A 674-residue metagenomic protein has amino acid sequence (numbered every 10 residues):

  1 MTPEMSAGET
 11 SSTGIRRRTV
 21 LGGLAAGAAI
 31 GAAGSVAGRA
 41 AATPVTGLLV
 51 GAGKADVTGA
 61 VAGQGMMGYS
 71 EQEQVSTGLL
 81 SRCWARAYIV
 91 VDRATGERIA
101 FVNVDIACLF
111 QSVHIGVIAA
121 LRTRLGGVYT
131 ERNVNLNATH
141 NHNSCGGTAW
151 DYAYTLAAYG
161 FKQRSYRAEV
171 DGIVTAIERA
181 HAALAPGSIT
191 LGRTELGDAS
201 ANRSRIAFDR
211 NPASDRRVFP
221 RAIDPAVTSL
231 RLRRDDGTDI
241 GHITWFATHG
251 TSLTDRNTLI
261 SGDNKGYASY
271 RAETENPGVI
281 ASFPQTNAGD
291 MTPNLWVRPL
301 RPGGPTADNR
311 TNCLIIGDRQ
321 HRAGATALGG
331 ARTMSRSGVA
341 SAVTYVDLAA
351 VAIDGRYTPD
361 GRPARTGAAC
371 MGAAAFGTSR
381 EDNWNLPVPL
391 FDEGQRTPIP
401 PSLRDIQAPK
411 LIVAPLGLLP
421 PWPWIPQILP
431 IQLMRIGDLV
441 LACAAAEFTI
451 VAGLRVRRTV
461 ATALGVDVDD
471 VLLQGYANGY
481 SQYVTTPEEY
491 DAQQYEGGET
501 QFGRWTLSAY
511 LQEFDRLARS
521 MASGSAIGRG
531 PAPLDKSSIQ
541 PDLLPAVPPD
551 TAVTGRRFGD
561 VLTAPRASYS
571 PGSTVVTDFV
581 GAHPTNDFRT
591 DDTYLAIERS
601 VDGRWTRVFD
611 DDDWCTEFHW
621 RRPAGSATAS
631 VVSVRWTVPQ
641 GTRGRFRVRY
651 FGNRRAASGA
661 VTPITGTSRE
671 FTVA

Functional and structural regions predicted by a protein language model:
M1-I15, A26-A29: N-terminal secretory signal peptides
T2, T13-G14, G34, K162 (+2 more regions): Poly-acidic low-complexity segments
E4, R18-T19, A40, R655-A656: Positively charged, low-complexity intrinsically disordered regions
E9, G31-S35, A87, Y476: Short stretches within intrinsically disordered, low-complexity N-terminal or propeptide regions
E9-T13, A41-L48: Extreme N-terminus of proteins, especially the signal/transit-peptide cleavage junction and the first residues
I15-R16, T139: Intrinsically disordered, low-complexity cationic segments
T19-R39: N-terminal export signals
P44-A674: Non-catalytic substrate/cofactor recognition surfaces at enzyme active-site rims
